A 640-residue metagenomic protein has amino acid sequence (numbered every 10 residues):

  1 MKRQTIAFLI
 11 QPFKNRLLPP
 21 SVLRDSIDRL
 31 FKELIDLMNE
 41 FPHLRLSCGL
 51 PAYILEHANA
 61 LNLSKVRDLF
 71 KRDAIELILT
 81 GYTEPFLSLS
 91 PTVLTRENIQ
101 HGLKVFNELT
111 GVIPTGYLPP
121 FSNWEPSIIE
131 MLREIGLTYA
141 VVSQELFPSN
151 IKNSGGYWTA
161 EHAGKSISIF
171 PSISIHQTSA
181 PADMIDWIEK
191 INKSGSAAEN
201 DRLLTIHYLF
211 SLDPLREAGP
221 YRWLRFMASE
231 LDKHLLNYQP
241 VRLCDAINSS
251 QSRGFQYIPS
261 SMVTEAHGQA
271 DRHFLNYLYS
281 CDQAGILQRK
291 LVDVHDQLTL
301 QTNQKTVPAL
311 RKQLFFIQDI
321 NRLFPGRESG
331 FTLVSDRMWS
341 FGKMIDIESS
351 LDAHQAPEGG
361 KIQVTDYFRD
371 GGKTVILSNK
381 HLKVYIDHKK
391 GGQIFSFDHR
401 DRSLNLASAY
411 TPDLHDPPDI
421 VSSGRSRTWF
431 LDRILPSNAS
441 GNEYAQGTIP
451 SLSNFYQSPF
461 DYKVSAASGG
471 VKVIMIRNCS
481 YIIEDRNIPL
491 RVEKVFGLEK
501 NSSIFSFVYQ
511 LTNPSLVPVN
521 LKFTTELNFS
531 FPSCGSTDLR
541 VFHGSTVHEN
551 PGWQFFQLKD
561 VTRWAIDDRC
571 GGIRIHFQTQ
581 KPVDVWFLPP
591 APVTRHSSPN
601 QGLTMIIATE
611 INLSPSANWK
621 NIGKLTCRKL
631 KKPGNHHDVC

Functional and structural regions predicted by a protein language model:
M1-T115, S122-I169, I185-R202, Y221-L236 (+8 more regions): Catalytic alpha-helical scaffold of carbohydrate-active enzymes acting on polysaccharides/glycoconjugates
K2-R29, N39-F41, G156-W158, A163-I167 (+6 more regions): Active-site and substrate-binding clefts of carbohydrate-active enzymes
Q11-F13, P51-Y53, Y82-P85, G111 (+14 more regions): An acidic- and aromatic-residue-enriched active-site/binding cleft used to recognize and process polar
D25, V93, E97, K380-A467 (+1 more regions): Acidic-aromatic substrate-binding/catalytic surfaces of carbohydrate-active enzymes
T138-S196, D413, F531-P582, F587 (+2 more regions): Loop-rich catalytic cores of soluble enzymes, especially ATP-dependent carboxylate-amine ligases and other
L314, H381, I386, V508-L511 (+2 more regions): Buried hydrophobic-core signal for structured, non-transmembrane domains
Q363-D370, S453-Y456, K463-E493, S502-S506 (+1 more regions): Beta-strand-rich recognition/accessory modules
G391, S396-R402, T411, R486-L490 (+2 more regions): Acidic (Asp/Glu-rich), glycine- and aromatic
